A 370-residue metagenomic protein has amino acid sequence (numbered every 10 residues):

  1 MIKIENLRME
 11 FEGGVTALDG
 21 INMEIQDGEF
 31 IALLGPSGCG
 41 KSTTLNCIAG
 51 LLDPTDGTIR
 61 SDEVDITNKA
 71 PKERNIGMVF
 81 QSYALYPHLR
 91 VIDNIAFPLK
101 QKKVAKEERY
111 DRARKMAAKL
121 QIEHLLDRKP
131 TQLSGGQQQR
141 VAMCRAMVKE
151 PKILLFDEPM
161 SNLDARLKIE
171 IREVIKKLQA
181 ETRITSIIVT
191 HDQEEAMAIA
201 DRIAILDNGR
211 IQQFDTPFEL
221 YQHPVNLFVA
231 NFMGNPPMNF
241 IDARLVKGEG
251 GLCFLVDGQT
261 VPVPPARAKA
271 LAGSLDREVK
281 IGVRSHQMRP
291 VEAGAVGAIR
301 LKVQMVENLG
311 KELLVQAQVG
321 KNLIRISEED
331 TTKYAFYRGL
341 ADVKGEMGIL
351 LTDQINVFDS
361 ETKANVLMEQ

Functional and structural regions predicted by a protein language model:
G14-T16: Short coil-to-beta microelement around the adenine-binding A-loop and adjacent beta1/P-loop entry of ABC ATPase
F30, P71-F232: ABC ATPase nucleotide-binding domains
L34-P36: The feature captures the beta-strand-to-loop junction immediately N-terminal to the Walker
A49: Helix-to-loop junction immediately C-terminal to a conserved catalytic motif
G57-D65: Conserved ABC transporter NBD signature motif
K247-Q370: Non-catalytic connector elements of ABC transporters
